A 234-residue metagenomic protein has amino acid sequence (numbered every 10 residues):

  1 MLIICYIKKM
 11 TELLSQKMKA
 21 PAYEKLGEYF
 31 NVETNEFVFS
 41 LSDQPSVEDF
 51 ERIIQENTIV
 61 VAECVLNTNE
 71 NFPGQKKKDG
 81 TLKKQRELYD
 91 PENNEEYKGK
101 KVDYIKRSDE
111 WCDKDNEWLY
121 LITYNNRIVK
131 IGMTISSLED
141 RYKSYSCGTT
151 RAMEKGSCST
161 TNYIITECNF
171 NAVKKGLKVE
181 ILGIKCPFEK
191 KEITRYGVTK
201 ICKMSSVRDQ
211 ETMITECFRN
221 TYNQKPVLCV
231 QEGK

Functional and structural regions predicted by a protein language model:
L2-E117, L121-V129, T134-K234: Boundary/linker segments flanking structured domains
